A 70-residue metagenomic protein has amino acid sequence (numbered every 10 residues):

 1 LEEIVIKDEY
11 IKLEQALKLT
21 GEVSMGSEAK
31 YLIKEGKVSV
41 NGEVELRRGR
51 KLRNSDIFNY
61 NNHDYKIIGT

Functional and structural regions predicted by a protein language model:
L1-E2, G36, N61-Y65: Generic structural motif recognizing short loop/turn segments at the entrances and edges of beta-strands
L1-E9: N-terminal beta-hairpin/loop module of FHA
D8-N54: A basic, amphipathic helix-loop patch mediating RNA/tRNA/ribosome contacts
V44-T70: C-terminal structural segments of small proteins and small subunits
